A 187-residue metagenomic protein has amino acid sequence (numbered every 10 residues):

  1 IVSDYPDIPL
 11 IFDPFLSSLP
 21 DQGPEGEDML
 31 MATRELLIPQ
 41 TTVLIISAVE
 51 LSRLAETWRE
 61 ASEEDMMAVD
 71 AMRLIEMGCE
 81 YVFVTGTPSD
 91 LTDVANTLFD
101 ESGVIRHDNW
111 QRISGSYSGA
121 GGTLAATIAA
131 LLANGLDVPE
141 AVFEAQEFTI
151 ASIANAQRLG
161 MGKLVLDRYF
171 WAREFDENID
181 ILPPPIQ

Functional and structural regions predicted by a protein language model:
D4-L10, M77-E80: A short helix->loop->beta-strand "cap" motif at the edges of active sites that frequently abuts
D7, P14, S18-E25, M29: Rossmann-like NAD(P)(H) cofactor-binding subdomain of soluble oxidoreductases
L16-S18, E50, G86-S89, Q111-S114 (+1 more regions): Glycine-rich beta-alpha junction loops
Q22-I105: Conserved phosphate/ATP/ADP-binding segment of small-molecule kinases
R53, G115-V138: Short, small-residue alpha-helix embedded
V104-R106, L131-A145: Phosphate-handling active-site elements
I105-G119: Short pre-catalytic strand/loop immediately N-terminal to key active-site residues, enriched for Gly-Thr
P139-Q187: Charged C-terminal helix
